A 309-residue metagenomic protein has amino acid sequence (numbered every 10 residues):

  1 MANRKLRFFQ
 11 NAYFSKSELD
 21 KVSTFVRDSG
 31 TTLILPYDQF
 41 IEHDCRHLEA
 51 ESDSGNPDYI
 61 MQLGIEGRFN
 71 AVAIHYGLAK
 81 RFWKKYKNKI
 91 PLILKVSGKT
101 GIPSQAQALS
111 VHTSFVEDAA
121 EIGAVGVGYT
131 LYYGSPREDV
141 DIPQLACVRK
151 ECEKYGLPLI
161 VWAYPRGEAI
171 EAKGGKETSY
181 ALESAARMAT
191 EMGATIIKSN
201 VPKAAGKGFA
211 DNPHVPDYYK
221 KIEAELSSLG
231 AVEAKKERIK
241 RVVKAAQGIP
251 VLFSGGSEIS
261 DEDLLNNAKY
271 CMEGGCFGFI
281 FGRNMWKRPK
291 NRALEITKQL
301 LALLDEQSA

Functional and structural regions predicted by a protein language model:
M1-H43, K80-K89, R238-R241: N-terminal amphipathic alpha-helix/helix-capping segment at the start of soluble metabolic enzymes
R27, K287-R288: Generic structural "secondary-structure junction" signal
P36, F40-V72, G77-V251, E262-R283 (+3 more regions): Alpha/beta enzyme core
E258: A C-terminal functional module that forms or caps the active site or interfaces directly with catalytic machinery
